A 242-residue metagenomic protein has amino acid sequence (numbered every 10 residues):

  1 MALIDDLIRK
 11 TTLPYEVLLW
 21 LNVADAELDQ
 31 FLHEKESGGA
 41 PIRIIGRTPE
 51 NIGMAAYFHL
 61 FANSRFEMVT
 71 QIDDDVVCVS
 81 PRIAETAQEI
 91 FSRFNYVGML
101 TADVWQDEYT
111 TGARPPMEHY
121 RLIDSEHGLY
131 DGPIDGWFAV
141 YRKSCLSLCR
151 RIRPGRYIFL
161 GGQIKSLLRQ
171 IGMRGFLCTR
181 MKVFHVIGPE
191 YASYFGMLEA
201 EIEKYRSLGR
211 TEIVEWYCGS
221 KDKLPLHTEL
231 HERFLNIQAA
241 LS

Functional and structural regions predicted by a protein language model:
M1-R9: Short, well-formed alpha-helical segments that are part of the catalytic scaffolds of diverse glycosyltransferases
L21-Q30: A conserved acidic beta->alpha catalytic loop
R47-S64: Glycine-rich, basic loop-to-helix element that forms the pyrophosphate-binding segment of sugar-nucleotide handling
M54, D107, R121-K143: A recurrent flexible, glycine/aromatic-enriched loop bordering the glycosyltransferase active site that acts as
F66-V77: Short beta-strand-to-loop acidic/aromatic patch adjacent to the donor-nucleotide binding site
R82-G98: Conserved donor-nucleotide/metal-binding helix-loop-beta segment in metal-dependent transferases, i.e., the alpha-helix
L100-R114: Short beta-strand-to-loop element that shapes/binds the nucleotide-sugar donor at the catalytic cleft/hinge
R153-S242: C-terminal catalytic/acceptor-binding lobe
